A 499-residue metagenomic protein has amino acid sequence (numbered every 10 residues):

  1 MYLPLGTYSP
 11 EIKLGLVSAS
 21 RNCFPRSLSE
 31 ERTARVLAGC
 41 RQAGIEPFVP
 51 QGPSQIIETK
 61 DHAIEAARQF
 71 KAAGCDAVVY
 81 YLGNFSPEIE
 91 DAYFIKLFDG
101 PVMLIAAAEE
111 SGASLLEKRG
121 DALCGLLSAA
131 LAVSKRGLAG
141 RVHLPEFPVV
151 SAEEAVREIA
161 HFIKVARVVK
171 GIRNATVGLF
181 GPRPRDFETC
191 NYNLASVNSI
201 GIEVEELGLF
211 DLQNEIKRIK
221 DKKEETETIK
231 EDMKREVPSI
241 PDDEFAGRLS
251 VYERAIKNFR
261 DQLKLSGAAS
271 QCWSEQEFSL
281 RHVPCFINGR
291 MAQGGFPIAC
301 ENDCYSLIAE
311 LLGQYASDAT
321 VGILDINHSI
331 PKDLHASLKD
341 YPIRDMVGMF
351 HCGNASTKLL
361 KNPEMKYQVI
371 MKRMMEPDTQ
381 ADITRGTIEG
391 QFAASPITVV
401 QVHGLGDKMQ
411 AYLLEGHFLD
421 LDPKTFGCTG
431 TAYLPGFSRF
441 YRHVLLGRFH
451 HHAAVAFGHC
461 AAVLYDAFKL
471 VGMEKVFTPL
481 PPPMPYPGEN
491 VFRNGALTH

Functional and structural regions predicted by a protein language model:
M1-Q42: N-terminal basic/disordered segments at the start of proteins
Y2-P4, S9-L14, G44-P47, E110-T228 (+2 more regions): Cap/lid and interdomain-hinge subdomains that line or gate substrate/regulatory clefts in soluble alpha/beta enzymes
H62-C75, F94, R254-Q262: Short, well-structured alpha-helical segments in soluble
C75-N84, M103-I105, L265-Q271: Periplasmic-binding protein-like
Y93-G120, L127-A132, G289-C304: Short, acidic/small-residue loops that bind anionic groups at enzyme active sites
T228-I229, R235-S317: Long, internal scaffold/assembly segments composed of regular secondary structure
A292-P423: C-terminal catalytic subdomain
M371-H499: Extended hydrophobic packing segments that form well-structured cores
